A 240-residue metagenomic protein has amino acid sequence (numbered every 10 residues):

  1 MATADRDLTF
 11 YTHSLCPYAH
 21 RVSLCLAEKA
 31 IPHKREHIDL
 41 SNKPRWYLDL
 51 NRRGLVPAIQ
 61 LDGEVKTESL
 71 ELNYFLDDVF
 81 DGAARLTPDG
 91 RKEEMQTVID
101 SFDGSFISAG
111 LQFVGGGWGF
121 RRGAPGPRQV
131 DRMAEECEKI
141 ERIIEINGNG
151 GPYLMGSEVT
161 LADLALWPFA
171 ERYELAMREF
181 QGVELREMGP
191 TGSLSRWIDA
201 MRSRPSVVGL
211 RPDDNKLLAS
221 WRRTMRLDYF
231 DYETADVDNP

Functional and structural regions predicted by a protein language model:
M1-L154, D228-Y229, E233-P240: GST-like domain detector, emphasizing the conserved glutathione-binding G-site in the N-terminal thioredoxin-like
R21, T97, S101, K139 (+3 more regions): Alpha-helical scaffold segments in carbohydrate-active enzymes
K43, V183, N215-A219: Short amphipathic alpha-helical segments embedded in low-complexity Lys/Glu-rich regions
D89-G90, A124-D131, R178-R196: Short alpha-helical "patches" and their helix-cap loops
G151, E174-F180, V207-L210: Substrate-binding/catalytic groove segments of enzymes that remodel or degrade extracellular structural polymers
G156-Q181, E187-S193: GST superfamily/GST-like fold recognition
M188-A219: A contiguous, mid-protein "functional segment" used to position or interact with cofactors/ions or partner subunits
V207, D214-P240: Long, positively charged, glycine-interspersed low-complexity recognition regions
